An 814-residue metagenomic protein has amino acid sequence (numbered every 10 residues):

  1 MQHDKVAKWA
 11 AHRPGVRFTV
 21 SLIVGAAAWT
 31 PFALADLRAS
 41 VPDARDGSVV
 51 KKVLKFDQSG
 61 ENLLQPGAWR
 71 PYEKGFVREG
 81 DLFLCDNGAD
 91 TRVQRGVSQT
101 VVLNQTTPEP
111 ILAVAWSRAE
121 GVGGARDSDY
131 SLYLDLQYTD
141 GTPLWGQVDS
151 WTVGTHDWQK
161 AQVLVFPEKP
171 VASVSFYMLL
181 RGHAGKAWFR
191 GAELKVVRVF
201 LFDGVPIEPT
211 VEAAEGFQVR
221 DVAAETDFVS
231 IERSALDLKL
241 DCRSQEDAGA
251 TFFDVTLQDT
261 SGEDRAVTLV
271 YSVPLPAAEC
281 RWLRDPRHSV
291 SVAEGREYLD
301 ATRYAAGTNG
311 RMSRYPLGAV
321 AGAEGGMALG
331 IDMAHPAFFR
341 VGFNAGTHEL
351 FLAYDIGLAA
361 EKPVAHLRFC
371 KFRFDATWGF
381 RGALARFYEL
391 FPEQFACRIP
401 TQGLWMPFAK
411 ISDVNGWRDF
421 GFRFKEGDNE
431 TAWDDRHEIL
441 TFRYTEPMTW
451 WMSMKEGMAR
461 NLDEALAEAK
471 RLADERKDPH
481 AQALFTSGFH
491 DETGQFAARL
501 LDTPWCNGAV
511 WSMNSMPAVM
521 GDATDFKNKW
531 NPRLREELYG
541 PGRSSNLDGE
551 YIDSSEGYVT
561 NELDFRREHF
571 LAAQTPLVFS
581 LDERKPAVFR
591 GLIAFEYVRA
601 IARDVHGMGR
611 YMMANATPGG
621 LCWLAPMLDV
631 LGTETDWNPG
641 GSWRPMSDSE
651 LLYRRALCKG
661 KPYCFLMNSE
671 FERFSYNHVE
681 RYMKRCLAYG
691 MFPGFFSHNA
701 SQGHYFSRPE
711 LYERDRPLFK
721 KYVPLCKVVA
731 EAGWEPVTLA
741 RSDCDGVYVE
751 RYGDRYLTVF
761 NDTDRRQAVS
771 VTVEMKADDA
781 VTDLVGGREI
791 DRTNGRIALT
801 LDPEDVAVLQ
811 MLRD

Functional and structural regions predicted by a protein language model:
D36, F200, F217-L466, D548-G549 (+4 more regions): Carbohydrate-recognition beta-sandwich/jelly-roll modules in extracellular/periplasmic carbohydrate-active proteins
D36-A250, T260-E263, T268-S272, R281-L283 (+1 more regions): Extracellular and organelle-lumenal recognition/adhesion modules and their flexible linkers in secreted
Q99, Q159-V163, L350-L352, G795-I797 (+1 more regions): Short strand-edge motifs at loop-to-beta-strand transitions and within beta-strands of extracellular beta-rich domains
A353, E361-L367, D434, R590-S770 (+2 more regions): Active-site-proximal substrate-binding groove within the catalytic cores of carbohydrate-active enzymes
Q402-E426, T503-P541, N546, F579-A594 (+2 more regions): The substrate-binding groove and active-site-proximal loops of carbohydrate-active enzymes, especially glycoside
R443-S544: Active-site-adjacent "subsite" loops/lids of carbohydrate-active enzymes
N531-W623: Active-site neighborhood of glycoside hydrolase catalytic domains
T793-D814: C-terminal beta-strand-rich structural cap/linker in extracellular carbohydrate-active enzymes
